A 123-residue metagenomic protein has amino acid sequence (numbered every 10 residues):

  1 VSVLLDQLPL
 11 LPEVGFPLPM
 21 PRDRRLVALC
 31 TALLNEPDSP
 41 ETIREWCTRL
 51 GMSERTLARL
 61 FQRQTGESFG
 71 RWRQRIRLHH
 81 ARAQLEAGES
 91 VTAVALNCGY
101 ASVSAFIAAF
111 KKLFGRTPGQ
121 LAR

Functional and structural regions predicted by a protein language model:
V1-P19, R49: Linker/hinge segments immediately adjacent to helix-turn-helix/homeobox DNA-binding domains
Q7-V14, L29-T42, F61, T65 (+3 more regions): Basic, amphipathic alpha-helical hairpins
E13-R25, R59, G66-Q74: Short, Lys/Arg-enriched anionic-surface-contact patches
R24-A32, R73, R77-H80: Pre-recognition alpha-helix immediately N-terminal to the DNA-recognition helix within helix-turn-helix or winged-helix
P40, R44, R63-V103, I107 (+1 more regions): Terminal helix-turn-helix DNA-binding modules in bacterial transcription factors
T48, R59, R63, L96-N97 (+1 more regions): Alpha-helical residues within the helix-turn-helix
R49-T56, G99-A105: Short, basic interhelical loop/turn and adjoining N-cap of the next helix at nucleic-acid- or acidic-partner-contacting
A109, L113-R123: Short, basic/aromatic-enriched C-terminal tail that caps enzymatic domains
